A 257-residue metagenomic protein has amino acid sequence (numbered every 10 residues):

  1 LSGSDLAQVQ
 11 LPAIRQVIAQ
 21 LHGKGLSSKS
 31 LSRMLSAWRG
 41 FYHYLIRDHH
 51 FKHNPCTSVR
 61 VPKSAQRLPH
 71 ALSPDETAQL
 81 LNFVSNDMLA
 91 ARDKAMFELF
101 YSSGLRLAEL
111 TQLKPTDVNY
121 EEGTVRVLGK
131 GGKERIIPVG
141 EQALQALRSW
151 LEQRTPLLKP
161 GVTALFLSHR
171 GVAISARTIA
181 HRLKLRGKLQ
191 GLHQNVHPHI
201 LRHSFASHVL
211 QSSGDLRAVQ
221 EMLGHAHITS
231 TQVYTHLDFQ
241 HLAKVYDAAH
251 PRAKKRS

Functional and structural regions predicted by a protein language model:
L1-S257: Conserved catalytic core of the tyrosine transesterase superfamily
